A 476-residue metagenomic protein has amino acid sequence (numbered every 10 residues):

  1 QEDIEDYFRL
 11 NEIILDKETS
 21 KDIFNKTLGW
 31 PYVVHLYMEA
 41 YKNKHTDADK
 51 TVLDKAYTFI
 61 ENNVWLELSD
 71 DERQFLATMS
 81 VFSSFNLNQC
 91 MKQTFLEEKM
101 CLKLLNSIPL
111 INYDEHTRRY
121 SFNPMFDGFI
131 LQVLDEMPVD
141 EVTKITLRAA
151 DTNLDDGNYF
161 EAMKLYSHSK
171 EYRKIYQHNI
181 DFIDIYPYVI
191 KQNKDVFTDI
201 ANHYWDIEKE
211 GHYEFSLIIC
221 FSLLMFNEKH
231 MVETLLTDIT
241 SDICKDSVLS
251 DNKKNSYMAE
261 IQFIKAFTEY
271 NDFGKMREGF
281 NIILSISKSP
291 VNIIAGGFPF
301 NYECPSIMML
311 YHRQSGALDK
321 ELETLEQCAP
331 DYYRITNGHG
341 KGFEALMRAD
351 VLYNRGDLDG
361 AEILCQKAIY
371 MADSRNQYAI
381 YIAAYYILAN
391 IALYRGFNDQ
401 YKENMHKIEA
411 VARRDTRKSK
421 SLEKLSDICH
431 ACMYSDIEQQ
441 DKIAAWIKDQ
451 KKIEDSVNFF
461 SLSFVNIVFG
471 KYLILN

Functional and structural regions predicted by a protein language model:
Q1-K26, Y32-Y37, K55-A56, M125-F126 (+2 more regions): Alpha-helical sensor/transducer elements of the RecA-like P-loop NTPase core
E18, T58-D135, K144: C-terminal boundary/linker of central alpha/beta nucleotide-binding cores
N25-E39, E72-R73, S83-N86: The conserved phosphate-sensing helix
D140-F226, M231, L235: Extended alpha-helical scaffolding segments used for macromolecular assembly and cargo binding
A162, V232, M276-G279, E321 (+3 more regions): Single-residue signature of alpha-solenoid repeat helices
M163, I183-D184, A201-W205, T237-S250 (+5 more regions): Amphipathic alpha-helical segments of tetratricopeptide repeats
Q177-Y186, L217-K229, Y257-K275, P299-L318 (+4 more regions): Tandem amphipathic alpha-helical repeat scaffolds
L235-I239, D246, N255, A349 (+3 more regions): Helix-coil-helix junctions within alpha-helical repeat/solenoid scaffolds
